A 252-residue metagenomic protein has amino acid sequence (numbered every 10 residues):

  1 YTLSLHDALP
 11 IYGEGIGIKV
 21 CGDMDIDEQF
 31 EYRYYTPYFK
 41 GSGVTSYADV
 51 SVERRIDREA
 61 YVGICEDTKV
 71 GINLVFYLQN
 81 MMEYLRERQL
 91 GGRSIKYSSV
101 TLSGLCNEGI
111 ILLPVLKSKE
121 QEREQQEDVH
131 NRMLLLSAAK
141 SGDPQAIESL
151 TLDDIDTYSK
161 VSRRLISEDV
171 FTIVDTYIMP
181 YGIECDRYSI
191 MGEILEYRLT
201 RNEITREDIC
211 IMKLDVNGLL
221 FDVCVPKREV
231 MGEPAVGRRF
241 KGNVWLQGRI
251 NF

Functional and structural regions predicted by a protein language model:
Y1-T2, D7-L9: Short, small-residue-biased leader/transition segments that mark boundaries at the very start of proteins
P10-G182: Long, hydrophobic alpha/beta structural blocks
L74-F76, D222-K227: Short amphipathic beta-strand/extended segments with alternating polar/hydrophobic composition
M179, R198-T200, R228: Eukaryotic intrinsically disordered and solvent-exposed regulatory patches
Y181-E193, R238: Short coil-to-beta-strand transition motifs
L195-V223: OB-fold (S1/OB) nucleic-acid-binding surfaces
K227-G242: Short nucleic-acid-contacting surface segments enriched for D/E, G, S/T with interspersed K/R
W245-F252: Short, Lys/Arg- and Gly-enriched loop/turn segments at beta-strand edges
